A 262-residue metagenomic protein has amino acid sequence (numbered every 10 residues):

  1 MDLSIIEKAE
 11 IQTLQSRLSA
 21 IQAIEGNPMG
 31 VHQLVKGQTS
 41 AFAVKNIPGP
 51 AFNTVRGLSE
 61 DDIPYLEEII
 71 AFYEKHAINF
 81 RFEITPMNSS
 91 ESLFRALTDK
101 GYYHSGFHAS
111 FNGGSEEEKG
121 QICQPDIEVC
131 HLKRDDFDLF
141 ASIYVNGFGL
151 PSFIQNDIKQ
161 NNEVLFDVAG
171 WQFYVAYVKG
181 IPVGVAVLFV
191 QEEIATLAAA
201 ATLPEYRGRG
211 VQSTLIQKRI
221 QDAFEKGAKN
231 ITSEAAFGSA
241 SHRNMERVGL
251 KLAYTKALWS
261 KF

Functional and structural regions predicted by a protein language model:
M1-A71, S89: N-terminal charged segments
M1-S19, R56-E60, H108, K119-D157: Short amphipathic alpha-helix that is part of the acyltransferase structural core
H32-K36, P86, S92-Y103, G170-G184: Conserved beta-hairpin
V44-T54, V190-A198, R207: A conserved beta-turn-beta hairpin within the catalytic core of GNAT-like acetyltransferases that forms part
E60-E128, K133-F137, A257-K261: Acyl-donor-binding surface of acyltransferase catalytic domains
I63-I70, A199-T202, G208-E225, R247: Conserved acetyl-CoA-binding loop-helix of GNAT-fold acetyltransferases
H76-P86, A223-A236: Conserved GNAT acetyl-CoA-binding A-motif
V145, S152-E205: A conserved beta-strand-loop-helix scaffold within acyl/acetyltransferase catalytic domains
